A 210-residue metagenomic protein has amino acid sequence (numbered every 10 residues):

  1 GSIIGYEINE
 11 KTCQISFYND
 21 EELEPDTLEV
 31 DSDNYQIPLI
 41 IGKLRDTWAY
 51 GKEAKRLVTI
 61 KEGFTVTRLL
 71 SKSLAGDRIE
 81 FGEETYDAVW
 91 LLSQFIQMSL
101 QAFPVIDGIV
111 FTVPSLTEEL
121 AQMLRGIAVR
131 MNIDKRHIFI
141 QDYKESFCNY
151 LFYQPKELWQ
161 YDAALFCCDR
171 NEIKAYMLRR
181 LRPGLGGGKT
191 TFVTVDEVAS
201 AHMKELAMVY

Functional and structural regions predicted by a protein language model:
G1-V30, N34, F152-V195: Gly/Thr-rich phosphate-binding beta-strand-loop-beta motif of the actin/hexokinase/Hsp70
E29-T112, T117-L120, V209-Y210: Conserved phosphate-binding loops in N-terminal lobes of ATP-dependent enzymes of the actin/Hsp70/sugar-kinase
Y35, E145-N149, H202-M208: A short acidic, often aromatic-flanked loop/helix-cap motif at beta-alpha or helix-coil junctions that lines enzyme
P38-I40, D142-P155: Glycine-rich phosphate-binding/hydrolytic loop that grips phosphoryl groups
Q94, G126, A164-F166: Primarily hydrophobic membrane-targeting regions of prokaryotic envelope proteins
M98-A102, I127, Y150-Q154: A generic secondary-structure signal
V105-C148: Glycine-rich phosphate-binding loop and adjoining helix at the ATP-binding site of ATP-dependent phosphoryl-transfer
K189-V209: Short secondary-structure boundary motifs at beta->alpha junctions and helix caps
